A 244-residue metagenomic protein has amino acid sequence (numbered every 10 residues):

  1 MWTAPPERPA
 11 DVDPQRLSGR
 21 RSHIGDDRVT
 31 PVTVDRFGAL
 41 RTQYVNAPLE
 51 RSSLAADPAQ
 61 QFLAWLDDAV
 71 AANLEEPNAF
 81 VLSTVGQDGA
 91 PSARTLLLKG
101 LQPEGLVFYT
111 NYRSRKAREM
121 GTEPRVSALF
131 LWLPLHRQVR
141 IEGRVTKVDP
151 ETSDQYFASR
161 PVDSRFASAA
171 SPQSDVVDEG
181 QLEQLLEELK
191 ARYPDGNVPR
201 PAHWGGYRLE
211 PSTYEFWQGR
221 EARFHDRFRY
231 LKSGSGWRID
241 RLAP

Functional and structural regions predicted by a protein language model:
W2, R16-P244: Binding-site signature for planar aromatic cofactors or substrates
D11-D13: Intrinsic low-complexity, disordered N-terminal segments enriched in polar/charged/small residues
